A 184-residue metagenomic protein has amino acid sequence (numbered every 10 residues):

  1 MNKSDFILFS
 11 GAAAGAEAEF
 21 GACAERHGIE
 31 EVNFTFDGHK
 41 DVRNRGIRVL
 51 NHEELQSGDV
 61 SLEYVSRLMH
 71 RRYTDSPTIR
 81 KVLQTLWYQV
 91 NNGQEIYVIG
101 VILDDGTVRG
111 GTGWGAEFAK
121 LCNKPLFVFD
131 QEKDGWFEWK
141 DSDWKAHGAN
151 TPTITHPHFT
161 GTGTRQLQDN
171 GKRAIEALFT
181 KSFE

Functional and structural regions predicted by a protein language model:
N2-E184: Acidic/glycine-enriched connector segments
